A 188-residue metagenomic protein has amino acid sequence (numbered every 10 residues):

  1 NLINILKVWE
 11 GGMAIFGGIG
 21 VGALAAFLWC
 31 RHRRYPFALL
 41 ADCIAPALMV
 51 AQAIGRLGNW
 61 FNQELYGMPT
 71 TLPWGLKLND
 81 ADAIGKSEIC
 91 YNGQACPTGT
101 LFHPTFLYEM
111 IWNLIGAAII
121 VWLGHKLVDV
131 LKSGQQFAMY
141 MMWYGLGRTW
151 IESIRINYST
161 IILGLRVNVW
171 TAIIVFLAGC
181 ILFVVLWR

Functional and structural regions predicted by a protein language model:
N1-R188: A feature for loop-to-transmembrane-helix boundaries and adjacent hydrophobic helices in multi-pass integral membrane
